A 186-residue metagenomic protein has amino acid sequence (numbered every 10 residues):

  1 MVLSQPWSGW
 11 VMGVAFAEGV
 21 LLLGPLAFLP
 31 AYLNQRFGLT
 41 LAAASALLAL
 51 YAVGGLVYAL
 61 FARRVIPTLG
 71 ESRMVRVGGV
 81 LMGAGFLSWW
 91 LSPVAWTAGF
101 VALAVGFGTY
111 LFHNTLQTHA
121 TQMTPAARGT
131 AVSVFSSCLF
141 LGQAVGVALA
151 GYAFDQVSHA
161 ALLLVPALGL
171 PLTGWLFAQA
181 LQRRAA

Functional and structural regions predicted by a protein language model:
W7-A59: Extracytoplasmic gate region of multi-pass secondary transporters
V14-L23, Y51, G55, M82 (+3 more regions): Hydrophobic transmembrane alpha-helices of secondary-active solute transporters
G24-Y32, L39, R64, A98 (+4 more regions): Transmembrane-helix terminus/interface motifs of multi-pass secondary transporters
V57-E71, F154-D155: Helix-to-loop junctions at the C-terminal end of transmembrane segments in multipass secondary transporters
E71-H119: C-terminal transmembrane helical hairpin of 12-TM major facilitator-type secondary transporters
Q122-H159, P166: A late C-terminal transmembrane helix in Major Facilitator Superfamily
L163-Q179: Symmetry-related core transmembrane helices of the 12-TM Major Facilitator Superfamily/SLC fold
